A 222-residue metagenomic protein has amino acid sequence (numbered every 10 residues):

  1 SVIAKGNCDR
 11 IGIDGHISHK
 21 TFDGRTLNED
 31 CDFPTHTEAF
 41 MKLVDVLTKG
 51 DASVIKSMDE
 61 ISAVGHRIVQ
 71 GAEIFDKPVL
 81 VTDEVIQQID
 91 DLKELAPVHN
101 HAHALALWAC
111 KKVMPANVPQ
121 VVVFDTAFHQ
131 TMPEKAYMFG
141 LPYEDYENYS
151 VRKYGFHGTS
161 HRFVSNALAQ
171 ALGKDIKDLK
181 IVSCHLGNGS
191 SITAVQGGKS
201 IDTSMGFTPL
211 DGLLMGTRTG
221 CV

Functional and structural regions predicted by a protein language model:
S1-F33, G206: Short glycine-rich, Thr/Ser-proximal phosphate-binding strand/loop in the N-terminal lobe of ATP-dependent enzymes
C8, F33-P34, A96-A102, V121-F124 (+3 more regions): Active-site nucleophile and cofactor-binding loops and adjacent substrate-binding regions of central metabolic enzymes
R25-S57: A structured beta-alpha segment of the ubiquitous adenosine-cofactor-binding alpha/beta core
M41, D83, A104-W108, T126 (+2 more regions): Residues on a specific face of well-ordered alpha-helices
L47, S53-H99, P119-V121, A127-A136: Short beta-strand-loop/turn "lid" adjacent to the catalytic site in phosphate-handling enzymes
Q88-A106, C110, N148-V151, S160-R162: A gly/proline- and charged-residue-enriched helix-loop-helix capping module
F128-V222: Glycine-rich phosphate-binding loop of actin/hexokinase-like ATP-binding domains
